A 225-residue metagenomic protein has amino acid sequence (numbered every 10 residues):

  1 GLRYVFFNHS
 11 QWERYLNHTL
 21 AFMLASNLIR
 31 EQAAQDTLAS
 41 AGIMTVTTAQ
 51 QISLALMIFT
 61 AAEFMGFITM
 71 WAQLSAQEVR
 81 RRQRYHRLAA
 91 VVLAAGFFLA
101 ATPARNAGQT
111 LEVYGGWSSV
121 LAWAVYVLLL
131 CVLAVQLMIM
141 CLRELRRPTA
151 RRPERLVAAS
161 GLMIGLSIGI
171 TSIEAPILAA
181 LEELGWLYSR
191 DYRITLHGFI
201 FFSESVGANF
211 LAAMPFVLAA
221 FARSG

Functional and structural regions predicted by a protein language model:
L2-Q11, T69-R81, I139-L156, A179-W186 (+1 more regions): Juxtamembrane membrane-water interface segments of multi-pass membrane proteins, especially cytoplasmic-side
F6-S10, A25-Q50, R105-V113, I177-L181: Helix-loop junctions on the outward
S10-L28, L121-A179, F201, S205-A208: Alpha-helical transmembrane segments of multi-pass integral membrane proteins
E13-R30, S40-L74, R87-A94: Individual alpha-helical transmembrane segments in multi-pass integral membrane proteins
T47-T60, S118-C131, R193-N209: Alpha-helical transmembrane segments of polytopic membrane proteins
A72-A101, E154-G161: The cytoplasmic-loop to transmembrane-helix boundary for the fourth helix
Q77, L93-C131: Membrane-proximal helix-loop-helix units in multi-pass membrane proteins
M163-G225: C-terminal transmembrane-bundle signature of multipass membrane proteins, characterized by strong activation on
